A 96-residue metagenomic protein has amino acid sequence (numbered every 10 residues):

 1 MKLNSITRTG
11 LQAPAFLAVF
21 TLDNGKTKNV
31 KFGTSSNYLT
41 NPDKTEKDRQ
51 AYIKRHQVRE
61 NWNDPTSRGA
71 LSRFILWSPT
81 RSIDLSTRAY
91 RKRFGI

Functional and structural regions predicted by a protein language model:
M1-I96: Arg/Lys-rich, low-complexity, intrinsically disordered basic segments
